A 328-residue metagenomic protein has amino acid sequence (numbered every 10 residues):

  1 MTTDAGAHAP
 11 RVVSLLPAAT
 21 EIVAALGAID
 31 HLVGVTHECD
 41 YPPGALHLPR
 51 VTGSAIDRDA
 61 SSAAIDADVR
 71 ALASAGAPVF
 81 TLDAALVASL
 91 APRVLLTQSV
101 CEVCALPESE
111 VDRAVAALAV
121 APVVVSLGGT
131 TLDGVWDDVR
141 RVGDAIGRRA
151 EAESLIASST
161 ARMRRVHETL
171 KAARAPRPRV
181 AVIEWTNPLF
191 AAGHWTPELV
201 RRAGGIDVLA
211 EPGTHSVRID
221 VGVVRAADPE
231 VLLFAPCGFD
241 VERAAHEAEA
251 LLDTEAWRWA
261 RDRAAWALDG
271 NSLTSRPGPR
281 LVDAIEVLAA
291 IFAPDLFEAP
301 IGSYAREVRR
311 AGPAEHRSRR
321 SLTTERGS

Functional and structural regions predicted by a protein language model:
M1-S328: N-terminal ligand-binding lobe of clamshell/alpha-beta domains
